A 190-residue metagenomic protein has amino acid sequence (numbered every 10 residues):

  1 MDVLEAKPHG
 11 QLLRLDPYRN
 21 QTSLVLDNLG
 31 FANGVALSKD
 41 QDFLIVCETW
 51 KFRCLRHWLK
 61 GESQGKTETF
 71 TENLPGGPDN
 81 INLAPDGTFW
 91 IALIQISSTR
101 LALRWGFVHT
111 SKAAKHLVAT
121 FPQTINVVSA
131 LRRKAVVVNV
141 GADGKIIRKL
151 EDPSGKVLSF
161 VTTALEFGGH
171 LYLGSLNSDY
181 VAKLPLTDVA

Functional and structural regions predicted by a protein language model:
M1-A190: Sequence-structural signature of mature extracellular/luminal beta-sheet repeat domains, prominently beta-propellers
